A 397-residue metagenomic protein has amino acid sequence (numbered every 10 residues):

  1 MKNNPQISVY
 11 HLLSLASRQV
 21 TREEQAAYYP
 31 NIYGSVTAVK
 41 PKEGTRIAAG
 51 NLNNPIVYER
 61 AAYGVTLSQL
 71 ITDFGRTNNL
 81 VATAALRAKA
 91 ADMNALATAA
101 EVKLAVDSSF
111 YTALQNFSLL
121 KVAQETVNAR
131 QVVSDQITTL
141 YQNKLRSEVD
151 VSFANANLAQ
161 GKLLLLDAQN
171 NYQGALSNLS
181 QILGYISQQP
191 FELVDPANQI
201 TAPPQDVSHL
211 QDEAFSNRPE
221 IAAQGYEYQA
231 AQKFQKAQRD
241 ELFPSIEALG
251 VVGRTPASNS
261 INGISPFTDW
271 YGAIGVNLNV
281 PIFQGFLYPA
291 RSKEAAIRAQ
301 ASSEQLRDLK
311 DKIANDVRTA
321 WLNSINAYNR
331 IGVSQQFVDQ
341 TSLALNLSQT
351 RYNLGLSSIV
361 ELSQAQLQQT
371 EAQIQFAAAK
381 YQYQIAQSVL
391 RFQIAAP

Functional and structural regions predicted by a protein language model:
M1-T112, I246, G250, F286-P289: Short flexible linkers and secondary-structure junctions
M1-T37, E43, L70-I71, S187 (+7 more regions): Bacterial Sec-pathway N-terminal export signals of envelope proteins
S8-L12, Q25-A26, V57, I71-A99 (+7 more regions): Sec/SRP-type N-terminal targeting helices
A26, Q160-Y185, Q336-A396: Short segments within alpha-helical structural elements
S35-Q69, L193-P204, K236, L249-V280 (+2 more regions): Small/polar, glycine/serine/threonine/aspartate-rich low-complexity segments that form flexible
A99-E213, N323, A327, Q369: Periplasmic alpha-helical coiled-coil/stalk elements that build and connect Gram-negative outer-membrane
